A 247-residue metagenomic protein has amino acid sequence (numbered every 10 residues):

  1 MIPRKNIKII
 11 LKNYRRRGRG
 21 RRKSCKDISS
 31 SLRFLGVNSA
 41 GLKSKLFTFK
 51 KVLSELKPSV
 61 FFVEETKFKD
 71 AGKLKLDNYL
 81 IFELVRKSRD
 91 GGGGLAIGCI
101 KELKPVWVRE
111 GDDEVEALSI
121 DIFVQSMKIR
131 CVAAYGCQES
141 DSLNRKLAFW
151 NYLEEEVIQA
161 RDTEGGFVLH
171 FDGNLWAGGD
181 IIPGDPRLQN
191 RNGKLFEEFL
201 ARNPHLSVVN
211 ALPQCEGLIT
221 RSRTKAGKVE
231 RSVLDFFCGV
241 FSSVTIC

Functional and structural regions predicted by a protein language model:
M1-C247: A shared catalytic/ligand-binding motif for oxyanion handling
